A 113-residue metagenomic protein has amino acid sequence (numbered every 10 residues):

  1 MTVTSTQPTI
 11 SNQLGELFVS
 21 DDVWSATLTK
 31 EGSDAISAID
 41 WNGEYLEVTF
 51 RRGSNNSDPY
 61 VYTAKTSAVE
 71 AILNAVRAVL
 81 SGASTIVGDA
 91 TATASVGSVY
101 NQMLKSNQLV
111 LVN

Functional and structural regions predicted by a protein language model:
T2-D21, S25-N113: Acidic/histidine-enriched, beta-strand-rich ligand/metal-binding domains
